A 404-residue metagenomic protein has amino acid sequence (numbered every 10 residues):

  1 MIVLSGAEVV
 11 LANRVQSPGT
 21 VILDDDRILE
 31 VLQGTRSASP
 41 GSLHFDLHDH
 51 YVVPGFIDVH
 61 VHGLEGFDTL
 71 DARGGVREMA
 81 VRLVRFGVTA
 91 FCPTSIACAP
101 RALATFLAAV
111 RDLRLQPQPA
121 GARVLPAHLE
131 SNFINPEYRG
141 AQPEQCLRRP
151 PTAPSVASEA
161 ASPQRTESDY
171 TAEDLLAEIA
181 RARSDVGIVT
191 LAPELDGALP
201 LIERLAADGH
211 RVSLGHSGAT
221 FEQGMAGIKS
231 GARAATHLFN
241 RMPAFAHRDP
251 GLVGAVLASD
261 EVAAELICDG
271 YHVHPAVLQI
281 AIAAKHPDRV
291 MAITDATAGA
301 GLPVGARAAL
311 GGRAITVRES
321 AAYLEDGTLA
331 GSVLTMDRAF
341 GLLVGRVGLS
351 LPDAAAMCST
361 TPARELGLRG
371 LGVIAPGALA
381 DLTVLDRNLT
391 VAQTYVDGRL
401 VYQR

Functional and structural regions predicted by a protein language model:
M1-V53: Histidine-rich, glycine-flanked metal-binding segment
A7, R364, V373-R404: C-terminal cap of metal-dependent C-N hydrolases
H50-F106: Metal-associated gating/positioning segment near the N- to mid-region
H62-G74, P143-P150, R165-E167, S213-G215: Active-site mouth loops of central-metabolism enzymes
R73-G75, F106-A109, R248-V253: Charged helix-capping and loop-helix junction motifs
L83, L129, L205, A235 (+2 more regions): Conserved, mostly hydrophobic/aromatic
P154-Y170, L176-V304: Active-site core of metal-dependent hydrolases
G251-L266, G270, I282-L385: His/Asp/Glu-enriched, well-ordered alpha-helical/loop segment that forms or immediately abuts the divalent-metal
